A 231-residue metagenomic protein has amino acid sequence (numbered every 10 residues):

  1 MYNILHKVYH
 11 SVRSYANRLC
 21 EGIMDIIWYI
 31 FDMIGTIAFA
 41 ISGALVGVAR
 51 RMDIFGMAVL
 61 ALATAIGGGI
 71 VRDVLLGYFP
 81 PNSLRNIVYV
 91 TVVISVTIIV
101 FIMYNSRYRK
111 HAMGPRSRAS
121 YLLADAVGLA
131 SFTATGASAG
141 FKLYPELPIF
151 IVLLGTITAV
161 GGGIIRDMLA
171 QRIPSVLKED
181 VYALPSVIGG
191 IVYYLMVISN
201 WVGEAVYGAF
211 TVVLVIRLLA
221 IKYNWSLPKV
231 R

Functional and structural regions predicted by a protein language model:
L19, M24-F79: N-terminal topogenic module of multi-pass integral membrane proteins
M24-I27, V74-R85, T135-F150, L195-A205: Helix-coil boundary and interhelical linker segments in multi-pass alpha-helical membrane proteins
D25-T36, S83-S95, L147-T158: Structural signature of hydrophobic alpha-helical transmembrane segments
T36-A44, A65-I66, I70-V74, V93-S106 (+7 more regions): Transmembrane alpha-helical segments of multi-pass membrane transport proteins and ion-pumping complexes
F55-A63, V88-V90, G114-G128, V176-L184: Cytoplasmic-side transmembrane-helix entry/capping segments in multi-pass membrane proteins
Y78-V88, N105-L129, A137, F141-L147: Interhelical loops and loop-helix junctions of multi-pass membrane transporters/channels
R85-V90, L147, K178-P185, N200-F210: Loop-to-transmembrane alpha-helix initiation sites
N200-R231: Long hydrophobic alpha-helical segments typical of transmembrane helices together with their membrane-interfacial
